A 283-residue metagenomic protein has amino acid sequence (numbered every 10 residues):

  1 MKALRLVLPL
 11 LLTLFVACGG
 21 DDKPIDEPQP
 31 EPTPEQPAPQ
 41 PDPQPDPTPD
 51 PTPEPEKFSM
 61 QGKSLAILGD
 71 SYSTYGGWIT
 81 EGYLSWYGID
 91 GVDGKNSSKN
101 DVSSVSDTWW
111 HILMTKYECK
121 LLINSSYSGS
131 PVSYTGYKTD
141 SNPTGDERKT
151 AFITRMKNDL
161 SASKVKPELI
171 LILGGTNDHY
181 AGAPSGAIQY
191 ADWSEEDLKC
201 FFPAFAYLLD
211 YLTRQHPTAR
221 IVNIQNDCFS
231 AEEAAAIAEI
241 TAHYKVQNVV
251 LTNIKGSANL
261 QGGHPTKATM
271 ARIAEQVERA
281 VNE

Functional and structural regions predicted by a protein language model:
K2-P9: Sec-dependent signal peptide recognition, specifically the positively charged N-region followed immediately by
L14-A17: C-terminal motif of bacterial Sec signal peptides marking the signal peptidase cleavage site
G19-D22: Bacterial signal peptide processing site
E27, E31, Q40-D42, D46 (+2 more regions): Serine-esterase "nucleophile elbow" of acetyl-processing enzymes
P34-E35: Short extracytoplasmic/periplasmic juxtamembrane "stem" segments immediately C-terminal to an N-terminal membrane anchor
Y83-G186, A231: Conserved SGNH/GDSL esterase-like catalytic core that processes O-acyl groups on lipids and polysaccharides
G145-E283: Alpha-helical cap/lid subdomain in secreted, periplasmic, or secretory-pathway luminal O-acyl-processing enzymes
